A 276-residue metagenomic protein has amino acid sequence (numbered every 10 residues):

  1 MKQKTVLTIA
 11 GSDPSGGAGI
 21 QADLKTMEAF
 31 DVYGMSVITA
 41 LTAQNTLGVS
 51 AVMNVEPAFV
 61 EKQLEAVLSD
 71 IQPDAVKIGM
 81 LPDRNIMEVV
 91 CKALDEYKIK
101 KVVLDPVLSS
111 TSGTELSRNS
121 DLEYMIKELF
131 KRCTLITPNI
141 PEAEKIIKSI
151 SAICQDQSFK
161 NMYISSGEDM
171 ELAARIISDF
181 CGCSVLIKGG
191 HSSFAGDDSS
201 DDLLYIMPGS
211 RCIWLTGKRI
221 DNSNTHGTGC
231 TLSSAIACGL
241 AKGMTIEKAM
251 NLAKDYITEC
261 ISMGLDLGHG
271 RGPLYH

Functional and structural regions predicted by a protein language model:
K2-T8, L24-L116: Conserved N-terminal subdomain of the carbohydrate kinase-like
Q3, N54, E247-H276: Charged C-terminal helix
I9-S15, C212-G227: Short pre-catalytic strand/loop immediately N-terminal to key active-site residues, enriched for Gly-Thr
Q21, T26, K145, N222-I246: Short, small-residue alpha-helix embedded
N85-Y97, C183, G209-C212, K248: Nucleotide and nucleotide-moiety/phosphate-recognizing core
R118-C212: Conserved phosphate/ATP/ADP-binding segment of small-molecule kinases
D169-S178, I213, T245-C260: Short, well-structured alpha-helical segments that form the helix of a local strand-helix-strand
